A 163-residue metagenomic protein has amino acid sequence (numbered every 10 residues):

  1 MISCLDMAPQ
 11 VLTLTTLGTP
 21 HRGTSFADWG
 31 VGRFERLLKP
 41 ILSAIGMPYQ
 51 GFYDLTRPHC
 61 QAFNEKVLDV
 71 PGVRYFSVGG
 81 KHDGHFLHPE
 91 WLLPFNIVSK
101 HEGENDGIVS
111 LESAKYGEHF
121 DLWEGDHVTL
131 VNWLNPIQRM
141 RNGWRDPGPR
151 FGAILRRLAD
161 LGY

Functional and structural regions predicted by a protein language model:
M1-L68, D106: Serine-dependent carboxylesterase/thioesterase catalytic core of lipase-like alpha/beta-hydrolase/SGNH enzymes
D69-Y163: C-terminal catalytic-base region of ester-bond hydrolases, centering on the histidine of the charge-relay
